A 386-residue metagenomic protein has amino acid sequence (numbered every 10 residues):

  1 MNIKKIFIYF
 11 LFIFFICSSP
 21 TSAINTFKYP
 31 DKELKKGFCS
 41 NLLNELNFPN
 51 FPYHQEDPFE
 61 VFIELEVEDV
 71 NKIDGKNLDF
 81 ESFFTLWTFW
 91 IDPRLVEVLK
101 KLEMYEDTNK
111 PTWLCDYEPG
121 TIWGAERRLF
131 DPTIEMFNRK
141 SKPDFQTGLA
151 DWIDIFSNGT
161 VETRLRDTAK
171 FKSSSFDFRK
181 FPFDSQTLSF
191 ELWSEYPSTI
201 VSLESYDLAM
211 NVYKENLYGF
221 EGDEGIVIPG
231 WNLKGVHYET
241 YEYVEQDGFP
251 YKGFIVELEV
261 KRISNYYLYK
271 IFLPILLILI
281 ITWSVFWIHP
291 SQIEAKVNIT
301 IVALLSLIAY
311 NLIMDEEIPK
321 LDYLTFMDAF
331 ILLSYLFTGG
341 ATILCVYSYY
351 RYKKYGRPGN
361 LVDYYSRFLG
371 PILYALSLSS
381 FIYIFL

Functional and structural regions predicted by a protein language model:
M1-A23: Classical Sec-dependent N-terminal signal peptides that target proteins to the secretory pathway
F15, N25, N44-N47, Y269 (+1 more regions): Residue-level detector of alpha-helical hydrophobic segments embedded in or interacting with membranes
S19, F80, D184-S185, V302 (+1 more regions): Generic detector of short, well-ordered, non-transmembrane alpha-helical segments enriched in hydrophobic residues
I24-I255, E259: Soluble non-transmembrane domains of integral membrane proteins
I255-A375: Channel- or pocket-lining gating/hinge segments that regulate access to a cavity or pore
S380-L386: Juxtamembrane boundary at the C-terminal end of a transmembrane helix
